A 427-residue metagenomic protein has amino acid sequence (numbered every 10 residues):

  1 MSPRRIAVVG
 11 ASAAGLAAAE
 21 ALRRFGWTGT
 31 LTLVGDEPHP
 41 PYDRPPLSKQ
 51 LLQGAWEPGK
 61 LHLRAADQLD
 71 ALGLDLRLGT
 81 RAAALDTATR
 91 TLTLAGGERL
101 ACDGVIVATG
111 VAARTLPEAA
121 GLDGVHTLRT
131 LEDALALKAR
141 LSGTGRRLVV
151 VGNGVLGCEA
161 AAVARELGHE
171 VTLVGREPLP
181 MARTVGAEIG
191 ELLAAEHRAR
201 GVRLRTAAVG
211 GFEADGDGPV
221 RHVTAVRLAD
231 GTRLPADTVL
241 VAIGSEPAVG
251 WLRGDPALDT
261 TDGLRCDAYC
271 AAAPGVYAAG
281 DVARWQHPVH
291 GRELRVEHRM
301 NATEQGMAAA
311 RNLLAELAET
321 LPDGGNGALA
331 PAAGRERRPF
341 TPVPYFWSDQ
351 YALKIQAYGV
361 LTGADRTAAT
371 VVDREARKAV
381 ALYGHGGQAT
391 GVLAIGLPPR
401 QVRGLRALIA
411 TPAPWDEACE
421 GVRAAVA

Functional and structural regions predicted by a protein language model:
M1-A7, L63-V149, R227-A229, T238-A242 (+2 more regions): FAD-binding core/adjacent interface of flavoenzyme oxidoreductases
S2-L74, A161-T184: Beta1-alpha1 glycine-rich phosphate/pyrophosphate-binding loop at the start of Rossmann-like nucleotide-binding domains
S2-R4, R284-P398: Mid-to-C-terminal Rossmann-like scaffold of FAD/NAD(P)H-dependent oxidoreductases
R5, D230-L258, Y351-A427: C-terminal catalytic lobe of FAD-dependent flavoproteins
S12-L16, P38, V111-A113, E132 (+3 more regions): Residue-level detector of alpha-helix initiation sites
T28-T30, D70, L76-L94, L100 (+1 more regions): A Rossmann-like FAD-binding core segment of flavoenzymes
D123-T144, D217-P219, R227, R233-A308: FAD-site-proximal beta/loop scaffold in flavoenzymes
A136-V185, I189: Rossmann-like NAD(P)H-binding beta-loop-alpha module
